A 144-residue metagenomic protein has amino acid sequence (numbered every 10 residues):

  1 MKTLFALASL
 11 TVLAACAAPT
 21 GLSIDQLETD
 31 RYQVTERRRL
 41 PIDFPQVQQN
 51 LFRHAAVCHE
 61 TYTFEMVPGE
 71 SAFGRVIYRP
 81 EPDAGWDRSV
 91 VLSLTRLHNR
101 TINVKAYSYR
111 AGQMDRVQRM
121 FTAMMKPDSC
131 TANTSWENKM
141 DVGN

Functional and structural regions predicted by a protein language model:
M1-A18: Sec-dependent bacterial lipoprotein signal peptides
A14-R31: Bacterial Sec signal peptide processing site at the extreme N-terminus
S23-Q26, M66-V67, S135-V142: Extracellular/mature segments of secreted proteins
Q26-T35, N99-Y107: Acidic/histidine-rich, surface-exposed loop or edge segments in extracytoplasmic proteins
Y32-S71: Post-signal-peptide N-terminal segment of Sec-exported extracytoplasmic proteins
F44, Q48-F52, V91, Q118-T122: Extracytoplasmic/secreted envelope proteins and their assembly/folding machinery, especially bacterial periplasmic
F64-I102: Mid-chain, structured segments of secreted extracytoplasmic proteins
N103-N144: C-terminal partner/receptor-binding element of secreted or periplasmic proteins
